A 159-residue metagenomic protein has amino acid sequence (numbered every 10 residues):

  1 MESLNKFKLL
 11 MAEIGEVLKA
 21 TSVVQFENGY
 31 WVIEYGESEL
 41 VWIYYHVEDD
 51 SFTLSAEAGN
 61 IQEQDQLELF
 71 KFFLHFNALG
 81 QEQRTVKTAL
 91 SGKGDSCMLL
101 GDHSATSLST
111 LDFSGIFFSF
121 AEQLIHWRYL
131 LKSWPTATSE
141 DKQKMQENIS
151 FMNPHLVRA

Functional and structural regions predicted by a protein language model:
M1-W42: Charge-rich, low-complexity N-terminal segments
L10, I14, Q66-H75, F117-F120: Short, Φ-rich (hydrophobic/aromatic) sequence segments
E27, H46-E48, K93: Structural motif
W31, D50-F52, D95-C97: Hydrophobic residues embedded in beta-strands of well-ordered beta-sheets
W42-Y45, D50-Q62: A short acidic-to-branched-hydrophobic micro-motif
A58-S96, L100: Short, internal acidic amphipathic alpha-helical interface segments that mediate docking to partner proteins
T85, L90-F118, E122-S139: Well-ordered alpha/beta subsegment
K132-A159: Short, highly charged C-terminal tails/helix-capping segments
